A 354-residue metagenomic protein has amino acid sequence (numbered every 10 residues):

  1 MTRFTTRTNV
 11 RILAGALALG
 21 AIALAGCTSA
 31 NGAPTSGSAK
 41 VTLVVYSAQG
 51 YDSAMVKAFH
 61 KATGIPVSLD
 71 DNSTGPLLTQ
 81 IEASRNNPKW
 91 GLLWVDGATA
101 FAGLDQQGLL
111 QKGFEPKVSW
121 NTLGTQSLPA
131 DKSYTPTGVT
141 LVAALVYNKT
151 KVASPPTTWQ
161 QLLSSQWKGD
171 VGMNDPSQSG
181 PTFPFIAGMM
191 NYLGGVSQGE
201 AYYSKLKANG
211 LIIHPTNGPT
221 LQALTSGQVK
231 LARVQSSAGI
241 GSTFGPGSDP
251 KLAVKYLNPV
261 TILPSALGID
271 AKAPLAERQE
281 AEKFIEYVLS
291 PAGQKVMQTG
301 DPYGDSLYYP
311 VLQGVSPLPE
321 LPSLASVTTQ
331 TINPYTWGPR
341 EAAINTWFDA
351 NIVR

Functional and structural regions predicted by a protein language model:
C27-S38: Bacterial lipoprotein signal-peptidase II cleavage site
V44-D52, N72, P76, P88-Q228: Extracytoplasmic ligand-binding site segments that recognize negatively charged/polar headgroups
Y46-S68, T79, S242-T243: Short, polar/charged alpha-helical segment
T99-G103, T225, K230-P250, D301: A ligand-binding cleft/hinge motif common to bilobed small-molecule-binding domains
L141, A201-L206, I213, G247-A271: Periplasmic-binding protein-like
A144-K151, A187-M190, L263-E277, V296-T299: A bilobed periplasmic-binding-protein/Venus flytrap-type ligand-binding module shared by bacterial periplasmic
D270-T331: Mature extracytoplasmic/periplasmic domains
T328-R354: Conserved C-terminal helix/tail region of periplasmic/extracytoplasmic solute-binding proteins
